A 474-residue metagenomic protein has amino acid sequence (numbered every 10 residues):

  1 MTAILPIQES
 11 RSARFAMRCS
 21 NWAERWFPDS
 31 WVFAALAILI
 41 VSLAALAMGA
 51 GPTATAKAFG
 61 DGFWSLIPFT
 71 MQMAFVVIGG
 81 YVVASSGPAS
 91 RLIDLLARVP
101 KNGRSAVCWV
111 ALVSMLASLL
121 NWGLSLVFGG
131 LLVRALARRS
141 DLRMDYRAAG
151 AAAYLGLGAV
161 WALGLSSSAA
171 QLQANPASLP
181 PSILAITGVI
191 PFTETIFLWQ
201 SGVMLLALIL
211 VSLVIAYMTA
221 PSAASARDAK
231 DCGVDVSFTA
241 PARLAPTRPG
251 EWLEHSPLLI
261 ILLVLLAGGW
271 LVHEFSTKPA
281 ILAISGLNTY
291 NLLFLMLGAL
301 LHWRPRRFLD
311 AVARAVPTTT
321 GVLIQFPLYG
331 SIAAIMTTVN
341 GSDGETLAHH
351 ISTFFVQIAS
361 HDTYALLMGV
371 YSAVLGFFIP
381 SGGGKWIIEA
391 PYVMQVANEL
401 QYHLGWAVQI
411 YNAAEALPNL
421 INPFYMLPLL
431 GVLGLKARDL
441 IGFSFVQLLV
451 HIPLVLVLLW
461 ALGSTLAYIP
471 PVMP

Functional and structural regions predicted by a protein language model:
M1-I78, F197-L210, V214-Q325, V446-I452 (+1 more regions): Hydrophobic transmembrane alpha-helices of multi-pass small-molecule transporters
F15-R18, A54-F59, A84-P100, A135-D145 (+3 more regions): Flexible loop linkers connecting adjacent transmembrane helices in multi-pass alpha-helical membrane transporters
F27-D29, W64-T70, A97-W109, S140-A149 (+5 more regions): Membrane-interfacial loop-to-helix junctions in multi-pass transporters
L66-L179, F378: Early transmembrane hairpin of solute transport permeases
V99-L132, L323-V339, S352-Q395, E399: Hydrophobic alpha-helical transmembrane segments of multi-pass integral membrane proteins, predominantly secondary
G103-S118, L142-S166, I183-T193, H361-G376 (+1 more regions): Alpha-helical transmembrane segments of multi-pass membrane proteins
V133-R227, Y425-L458: Membrane-core helix-loop-helix motifs of multi-pass transport proteins
S167-L172, L328-H350, L466-P471: Extracellular/periplasmic helix-exit of transmembrane alpha-helices
